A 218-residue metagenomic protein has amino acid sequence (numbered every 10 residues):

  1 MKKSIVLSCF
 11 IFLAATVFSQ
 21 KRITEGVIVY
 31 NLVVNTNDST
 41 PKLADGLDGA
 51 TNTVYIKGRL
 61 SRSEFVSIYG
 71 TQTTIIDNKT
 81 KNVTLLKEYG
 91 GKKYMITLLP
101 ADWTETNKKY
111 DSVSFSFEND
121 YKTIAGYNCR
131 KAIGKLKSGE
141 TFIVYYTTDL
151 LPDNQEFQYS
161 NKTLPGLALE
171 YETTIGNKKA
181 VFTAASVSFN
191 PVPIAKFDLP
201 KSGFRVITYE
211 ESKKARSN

Functional and structural regions predicted by a protein language model:
M1-I23: Bacterial Sec-dependent N-terminal signal peptides
K21-N218: Extended soluble regions of mature proteins
